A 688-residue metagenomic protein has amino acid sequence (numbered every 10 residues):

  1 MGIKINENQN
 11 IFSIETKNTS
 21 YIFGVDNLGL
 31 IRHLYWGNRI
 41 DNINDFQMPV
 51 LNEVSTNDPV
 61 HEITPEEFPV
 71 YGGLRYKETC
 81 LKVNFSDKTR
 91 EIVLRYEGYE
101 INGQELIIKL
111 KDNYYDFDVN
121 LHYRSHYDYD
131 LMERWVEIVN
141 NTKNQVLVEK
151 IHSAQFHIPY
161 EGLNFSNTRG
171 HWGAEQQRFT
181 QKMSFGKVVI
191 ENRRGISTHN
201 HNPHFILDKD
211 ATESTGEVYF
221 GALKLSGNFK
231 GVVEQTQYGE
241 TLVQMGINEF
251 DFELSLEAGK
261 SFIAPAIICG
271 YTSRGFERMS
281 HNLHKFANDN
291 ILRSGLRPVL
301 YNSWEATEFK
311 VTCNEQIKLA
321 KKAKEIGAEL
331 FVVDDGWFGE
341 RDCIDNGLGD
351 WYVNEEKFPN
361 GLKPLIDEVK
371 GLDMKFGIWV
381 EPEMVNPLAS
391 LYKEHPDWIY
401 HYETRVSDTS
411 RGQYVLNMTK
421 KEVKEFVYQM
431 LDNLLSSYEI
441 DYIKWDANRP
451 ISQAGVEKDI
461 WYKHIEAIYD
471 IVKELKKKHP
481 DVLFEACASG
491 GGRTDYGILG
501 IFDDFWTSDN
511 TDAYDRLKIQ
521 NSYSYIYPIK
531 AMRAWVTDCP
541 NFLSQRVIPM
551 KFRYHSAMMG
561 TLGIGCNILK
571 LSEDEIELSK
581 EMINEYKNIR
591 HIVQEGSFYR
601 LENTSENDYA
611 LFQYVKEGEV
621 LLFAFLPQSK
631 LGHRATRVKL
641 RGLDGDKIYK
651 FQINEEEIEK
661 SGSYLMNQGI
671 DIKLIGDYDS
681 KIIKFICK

Functional and structural regions predicted by a protein language model:
I5, N10-S13, K17, Y21 (+3 more regions): Polysaccharide-binding surfaces and accessory modules of carbohydrate-active proteins
N18, V136, G259, Y301 (+6 more regions): Conserved, mostly hydrophobic/aromatic
E62-P65, G72-I92, E213-A222, S226-N228 (+5 more regions): Glycine-rich, aromatic-flanked loop segments that form ligand/cofactor-binding clefts across common enzyme folds
V83, L94, L254-S273, Y678-I686: Short Pro-Gly-centered flexible turn/kink motifs
F205, E213, N603-D644: Carbohydrate-binding surface patches
S294-Q429, Y442: Aromatic-lined carbohydrate-binding/catalytic grooves of carbohydrate-active enzymes
P359-G361, K393-H395, I399-P549, T561 (+2 more regions): Active-site neighborhood of glycoside hydrolase catalytic domains
S661-K688: C-terminal beta-strand-rich structural cap/linker in extracellular carbohydrate-active enzymes
